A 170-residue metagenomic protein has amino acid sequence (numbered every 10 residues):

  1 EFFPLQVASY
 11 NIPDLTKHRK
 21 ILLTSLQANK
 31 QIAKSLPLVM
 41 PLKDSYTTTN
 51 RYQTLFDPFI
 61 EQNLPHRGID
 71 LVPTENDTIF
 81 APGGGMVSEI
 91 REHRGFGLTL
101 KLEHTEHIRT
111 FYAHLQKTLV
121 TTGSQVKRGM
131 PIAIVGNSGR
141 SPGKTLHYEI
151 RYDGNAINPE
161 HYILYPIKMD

Functional and structural regions predicted by a protein language model:
E1-T47, R51: Non-catalytic extracellular/periplasmic "stalk" and linker regions immediately N-terminal to catalytic or recognition
K43-D170: Catalytic cores of peptidoglycan-degrading enzymes
